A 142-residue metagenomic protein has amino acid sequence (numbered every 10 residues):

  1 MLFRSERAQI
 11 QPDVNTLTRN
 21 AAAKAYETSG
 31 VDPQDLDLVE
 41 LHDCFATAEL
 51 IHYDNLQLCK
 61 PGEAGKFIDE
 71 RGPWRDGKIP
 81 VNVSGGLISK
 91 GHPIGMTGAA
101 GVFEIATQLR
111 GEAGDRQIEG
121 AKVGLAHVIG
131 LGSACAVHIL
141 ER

Functional and structural regions predicted by a protein language model:
F3-R142: Claisen-condensing/thiolase-fold acyl-transfer catalytic domains that form or cleave C-C bonds in fatty acid
